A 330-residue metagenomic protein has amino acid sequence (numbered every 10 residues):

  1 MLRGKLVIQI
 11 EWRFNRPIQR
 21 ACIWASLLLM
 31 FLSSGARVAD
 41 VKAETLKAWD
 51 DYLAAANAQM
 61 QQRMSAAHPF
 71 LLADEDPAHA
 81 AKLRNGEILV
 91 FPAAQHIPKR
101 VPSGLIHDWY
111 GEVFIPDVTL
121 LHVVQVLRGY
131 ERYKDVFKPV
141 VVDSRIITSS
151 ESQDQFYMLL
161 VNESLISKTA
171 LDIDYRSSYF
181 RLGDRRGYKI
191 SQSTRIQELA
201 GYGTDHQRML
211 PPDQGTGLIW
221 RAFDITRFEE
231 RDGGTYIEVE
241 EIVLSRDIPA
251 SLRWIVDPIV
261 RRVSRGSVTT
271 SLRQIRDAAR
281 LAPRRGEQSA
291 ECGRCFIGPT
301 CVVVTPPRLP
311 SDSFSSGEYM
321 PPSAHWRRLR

Functional and structural regions predicted by a protein language model:
M1-Q19: N-terminal secretory signal peptides that target proteins for export/translocation
R13-F14, I23, D74, G293-F296 (+1 more regions): Secreted/luminal cysteine- and crosslink-motif detector
R20-S33: Bacterial N-terminal signal peptides
A39-S289: Eukaryotic helix-grip
A290-R330: Extracellular/cell-surface secretome signature
